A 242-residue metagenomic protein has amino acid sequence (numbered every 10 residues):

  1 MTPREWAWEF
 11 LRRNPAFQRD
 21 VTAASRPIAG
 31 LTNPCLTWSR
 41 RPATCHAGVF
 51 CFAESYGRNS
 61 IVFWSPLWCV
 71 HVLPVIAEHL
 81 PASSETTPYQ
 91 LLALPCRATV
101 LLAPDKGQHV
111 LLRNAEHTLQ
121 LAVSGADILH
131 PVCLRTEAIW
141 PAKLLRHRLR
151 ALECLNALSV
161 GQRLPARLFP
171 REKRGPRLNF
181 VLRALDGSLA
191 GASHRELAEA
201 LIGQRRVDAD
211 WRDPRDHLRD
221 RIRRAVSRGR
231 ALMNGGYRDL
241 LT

Functional and structural regions predicted by a protein language model:
M1-C133: DNA-contacting interfaces and partner/effector-binding or oligomerization modules in DNA-centric proteins
P3-L11, R167-R174, R183-G187, R212-R219: Short, charged/polar micro-motifs that form catalytic or ligand-binding hotspots
F10, P141-R148, R215, I222: Intrinsic-disorder-associated interaction segments
L11, V21, L185-S188, L201 (+1 more regions): Amphipathic alpha-helical interface segments used for dimerization/assembly
P27, L158-G161, L232: Surface-exposed polar/charged interaction patches
L134-D208: Mixed-charge (acidic/basic) macromolecular-recognition segments
R174, L178, I202-T242: Accessory, usually C-terminal, subdomains that scaffold auxiliary metal cofactors
